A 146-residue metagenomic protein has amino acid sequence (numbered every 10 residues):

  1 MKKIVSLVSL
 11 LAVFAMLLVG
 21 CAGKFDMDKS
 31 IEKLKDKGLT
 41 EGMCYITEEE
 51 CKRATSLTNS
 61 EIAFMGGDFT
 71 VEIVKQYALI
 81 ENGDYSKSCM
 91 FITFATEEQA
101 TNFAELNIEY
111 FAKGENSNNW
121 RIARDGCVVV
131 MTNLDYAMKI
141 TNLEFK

Functional and structural regions predicted by a protein language model:
M1-L7: Positively charged n-region of N-terminal signal peptides that target proteins for export
I4, V13-F14, C21-S88, T93-K146: Soluble, non-membrane globular domain cores that form compact, hydrophobic packing and curved binding surfaces
